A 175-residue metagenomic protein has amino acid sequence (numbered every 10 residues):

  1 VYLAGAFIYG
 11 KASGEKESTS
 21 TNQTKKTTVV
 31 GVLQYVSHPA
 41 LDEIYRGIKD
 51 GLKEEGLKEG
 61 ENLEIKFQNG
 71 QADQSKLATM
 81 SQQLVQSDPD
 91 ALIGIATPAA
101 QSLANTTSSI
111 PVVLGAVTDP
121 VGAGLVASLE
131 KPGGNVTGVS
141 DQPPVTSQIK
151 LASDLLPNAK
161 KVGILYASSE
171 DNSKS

Functional and structural regions predicted by a protein language model:
V1-T28: Short, low-complexity disordered leader/linker segments with a strong preference for bacterial N-terminal type II
T27-G31, P111, N135, K160-K161: Residues that mark the start of a beta-strand
T27-K49, E55, K66-S75, S169-D171: Extracytoplasmic "Venus flytrap"
Q34-Y45, D73-L77, L92-A96, T118-G122 (+2 more regions): Solvent-exposed, acidic/flexible segments
I48, T137-S175: An alpha-beta-alpha
K49-K58, V85-Q86, A104-S108, E130-K131 (+1 more regions): Sec-exported extracytoplasmic/periplasmic mature domains
Q71-A127: Beta-alpha junction/loop-to-helix N-cap segments that form part of ligand/metal-binding clefts
L129-V139: Rossmann-fold dehydrogenase core element
